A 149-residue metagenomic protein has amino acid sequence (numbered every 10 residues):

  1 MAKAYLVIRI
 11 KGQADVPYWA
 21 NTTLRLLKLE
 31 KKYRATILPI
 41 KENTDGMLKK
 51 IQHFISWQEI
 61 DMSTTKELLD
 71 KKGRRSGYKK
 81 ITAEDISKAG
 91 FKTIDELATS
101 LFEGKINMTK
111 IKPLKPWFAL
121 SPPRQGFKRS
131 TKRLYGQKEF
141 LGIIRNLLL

Functional and structural regions predicted by a protein language model:
M1-L149: Core subunits and conserved enzymes of cellular information-processing and envelope-translocation systems across
